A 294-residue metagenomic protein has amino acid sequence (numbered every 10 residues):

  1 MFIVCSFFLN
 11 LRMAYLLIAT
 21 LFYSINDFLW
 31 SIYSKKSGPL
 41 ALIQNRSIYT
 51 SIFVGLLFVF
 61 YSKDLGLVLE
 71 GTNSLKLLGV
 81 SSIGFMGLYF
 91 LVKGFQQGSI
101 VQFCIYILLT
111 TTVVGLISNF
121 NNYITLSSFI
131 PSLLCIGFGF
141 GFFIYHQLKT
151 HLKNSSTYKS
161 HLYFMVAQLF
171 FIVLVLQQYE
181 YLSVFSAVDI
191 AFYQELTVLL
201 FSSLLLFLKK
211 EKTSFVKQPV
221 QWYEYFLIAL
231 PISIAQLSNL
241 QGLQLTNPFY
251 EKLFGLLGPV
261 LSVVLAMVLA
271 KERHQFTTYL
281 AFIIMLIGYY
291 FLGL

Functional and structural regions predicted by a protein language model:
F2-A41, S132-I136, K153-D189, L227-L230 (+1 more regions): Glycine-/small-residue-enriched transmembrane alpha-helix faces in small-molecule transporters and effluxers
R12, L21-L29, K36-M86, L134-F142 (+2 more regions): Transmembrane alpha-helices of multi-pass small-molecule transport proteins
R12-A19, F58, L65-F90, T157-L169 (+1 more regions): Loop-to-transmembrane-helix transition segments
S24, S81, F85-M86, T111-L116 (+6 more regions): Hydrophobic/small/kink-forming positions within alpha-helical transmembrane segments of polytopic membrane proteins
K35-A41, F90-Y106, N122-I124, S183-I190 (+1 more regions): Structural motif at transmembrane-helix junctions in multi-pass transporters
Y49-F53, Y106-N121, T197-F201, A235-S238 (+2 more regions): Alpha-helical transmembrane segments of compact multi-pass small-molecule transporters, enriched in specific families
V54, L109-L116, T125-Q147, T277-L294: Hydrophobic transmembrane alpha-helices of multi-pass small-molecule transport proteins
S62-T72, N119-L126, H151-L152, L176-D189 (+2 more regions): Membrane-interface helix termini and inter-helical loops of multi-pass transporters
